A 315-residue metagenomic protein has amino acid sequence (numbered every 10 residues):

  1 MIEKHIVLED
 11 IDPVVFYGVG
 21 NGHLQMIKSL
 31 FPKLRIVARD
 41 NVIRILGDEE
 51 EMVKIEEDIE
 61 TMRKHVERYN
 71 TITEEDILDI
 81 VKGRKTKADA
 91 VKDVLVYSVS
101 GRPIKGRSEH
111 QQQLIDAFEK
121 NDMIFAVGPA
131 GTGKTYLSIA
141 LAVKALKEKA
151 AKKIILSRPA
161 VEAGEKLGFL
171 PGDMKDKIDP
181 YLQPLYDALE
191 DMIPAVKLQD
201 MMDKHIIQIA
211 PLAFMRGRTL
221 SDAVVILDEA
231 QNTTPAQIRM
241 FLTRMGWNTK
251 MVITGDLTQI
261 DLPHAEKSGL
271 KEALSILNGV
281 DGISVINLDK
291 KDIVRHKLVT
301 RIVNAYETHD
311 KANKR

Functional and structural regions predicted by a protein language model:
M1-V14: N-terminal presequence-like segments and adjacent domain-start helices
I11, N21, E49-E50, N232 (+1 more regions): Short, surface-exposed acidic/glycine-rich loop or hinge patches that mediate macromolecular interfaces
I11-F31: Short amphipathic alpha-helix segments
H23, I55-D58, I238: Hydrophobic side chains in well-ordered alpha-helices
S29, I36-V91: Interdomain "pre-motor" coupling segment immediately N-terminal to P-loop NTPase/helicase cores
P32-I36, V285-I286: A short linear hydrophobic-aromatic micro-motif
I72-G101, M201-P211: Glycine/charge-rich, flexible interdomain linkers and switch-proximal surface loops that mediate coupling
Y97-L227, Q231-R315: Conserved helicase motor core of SF1/SF2 NTP-dependent helicases
